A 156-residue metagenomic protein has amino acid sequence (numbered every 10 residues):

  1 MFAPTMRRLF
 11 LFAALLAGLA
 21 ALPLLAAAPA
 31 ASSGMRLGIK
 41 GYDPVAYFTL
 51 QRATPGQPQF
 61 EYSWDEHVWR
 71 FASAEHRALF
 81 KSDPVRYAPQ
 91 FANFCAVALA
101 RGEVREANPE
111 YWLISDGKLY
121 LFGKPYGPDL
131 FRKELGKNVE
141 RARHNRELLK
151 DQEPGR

Functional and structural regions predicted by a protein language model:
F2-A13: Bacterial N-terminal signal peptides that target proteins for export
T5, P23-L24: Residue-level detector of intrinsically disordered terminal segments
F12-P23: Bacterial N-terminal signal peptides
L24-R156: Charged, low-complexity intrinsically disordered segments
